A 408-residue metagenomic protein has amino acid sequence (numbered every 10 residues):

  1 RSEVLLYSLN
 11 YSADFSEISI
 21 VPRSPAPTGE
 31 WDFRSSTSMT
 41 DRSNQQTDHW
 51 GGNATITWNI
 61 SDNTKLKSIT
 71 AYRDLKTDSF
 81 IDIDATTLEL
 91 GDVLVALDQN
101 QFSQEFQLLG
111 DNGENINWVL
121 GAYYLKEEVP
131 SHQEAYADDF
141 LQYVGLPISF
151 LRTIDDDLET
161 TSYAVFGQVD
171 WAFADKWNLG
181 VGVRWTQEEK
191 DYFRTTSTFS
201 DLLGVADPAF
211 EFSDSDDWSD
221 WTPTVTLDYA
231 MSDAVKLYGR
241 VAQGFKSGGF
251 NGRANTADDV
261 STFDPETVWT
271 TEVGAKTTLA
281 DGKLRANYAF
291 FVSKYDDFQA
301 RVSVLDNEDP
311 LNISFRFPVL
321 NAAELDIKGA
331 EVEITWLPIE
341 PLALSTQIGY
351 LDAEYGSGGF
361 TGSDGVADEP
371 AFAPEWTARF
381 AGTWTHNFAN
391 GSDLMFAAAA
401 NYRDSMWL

Functional and structural regions predicted by a protein language model:
R1-V119, L125-E127, R285-A286: Outer-membrane beta-barrel domain signature, strongest for Gram-negative TonB-dependent receptors and also present
R1-V4, L108-D111, Y123-L125, D156-K294 (+1 more regions): Structural signature of Gram-negative outer-membrane beta-barrels, strongest in the C-terminal barrel of TonB-dependent
S2-L6, D14-V21, H49, I69 (+10 more regions): Structural signature of outer-membrane beta-barrel domains
S2-L9, N63-L66, N115-W118, K176-L179 (+4 more regions): Repeated loop/turn-to-beta-strand initiation elements of outer-membrane beta-barrel proteins
Y7-L9, D48-A54, F102-F106, T161-V169 (+7 more regions): Hydrophobic, lipid-facing positions within transmembrane beta-strands of outer-membrane proteins
S16-S38, D82-V95, E134-D155, D191-D217 (+4 more regions): Solvent-exposed loop segments that connect transmembrane elements
V93-G110, L146-I154, L158, S162-A164 (+4 more regions): Outer membrane beta-barrel strand-and-loop segments of large Gram-negative receptors, especially TonB-dependent
N117-V119, N178, V292-K294, P318-L408: Gram-negative outer-membrane beta-barrel transporters
